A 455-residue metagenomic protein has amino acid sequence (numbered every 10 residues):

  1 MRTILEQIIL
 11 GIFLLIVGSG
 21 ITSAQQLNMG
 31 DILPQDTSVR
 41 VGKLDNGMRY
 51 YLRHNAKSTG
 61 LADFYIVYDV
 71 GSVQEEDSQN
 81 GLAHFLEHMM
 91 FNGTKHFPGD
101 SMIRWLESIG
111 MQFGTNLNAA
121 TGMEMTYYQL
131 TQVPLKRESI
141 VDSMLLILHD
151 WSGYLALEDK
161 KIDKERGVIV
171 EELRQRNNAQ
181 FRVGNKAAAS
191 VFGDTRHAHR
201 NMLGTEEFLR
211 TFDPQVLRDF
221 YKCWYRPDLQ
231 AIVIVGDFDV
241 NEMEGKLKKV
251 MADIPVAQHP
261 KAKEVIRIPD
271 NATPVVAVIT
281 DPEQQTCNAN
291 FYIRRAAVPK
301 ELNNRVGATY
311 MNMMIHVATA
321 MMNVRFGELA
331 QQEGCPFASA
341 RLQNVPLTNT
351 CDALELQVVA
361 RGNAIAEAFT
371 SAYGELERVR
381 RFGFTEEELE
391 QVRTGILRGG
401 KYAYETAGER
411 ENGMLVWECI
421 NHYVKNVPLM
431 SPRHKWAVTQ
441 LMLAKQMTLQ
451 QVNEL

Functional and structural regions predicted by a protein language model:
Q7-S19: Bacterial N-terminal signal peptides
Q25-L27, D194, A231-C287, T394 (+1 more regions): An aromatic/glycine/proline-enriched structural segment found at the starts of mature extracellular/organellar domains
N28-I66: Mature N-terminal segment immediately following signal peptide/propeptide cleavage in secreted/periplasmic
T59-G60, Y68-R182, R196, N201 (+5 more regions): Active-site-adjacent, His/Asp/Glu-enriched structural segments that form or flank metal-binding and acid/base networks
N92-T94, A119-E124, M144-I147, W151 (+8 more regions): Scaffold signal of the M16-like zinc-metallopeptidase fold and its non-catalytic homologs
G99, I103-E107, A156-R174, D239 (+3 more regions): Acidic/histidine-enriched alpha-helical segments
K261-R325, Q357, N412-P428: His/Glu-based metal-binding/catalytic segments typifying zinc-dependent metallopeptidases
R295-K300, N304, A308-E386: Structured mid-domain segments that build the active-site/substrate or prosthetic-cofactor binding neighborhood
